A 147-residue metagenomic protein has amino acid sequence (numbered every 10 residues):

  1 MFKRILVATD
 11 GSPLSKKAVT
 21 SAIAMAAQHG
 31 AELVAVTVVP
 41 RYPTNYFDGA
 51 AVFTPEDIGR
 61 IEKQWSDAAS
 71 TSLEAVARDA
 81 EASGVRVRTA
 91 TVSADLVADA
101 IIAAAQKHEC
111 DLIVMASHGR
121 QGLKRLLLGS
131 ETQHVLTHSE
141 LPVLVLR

Functional and structural regions predicted by a protein language model:
K3-P55, D79-S83, R88: Small/aliphatic-rich secondary-structure junction motif
A18, N45-D48, D99-I102, R125-L127: Short, well-ordered secondary-structure micro-motifs
A50-T54, A105-H108, E131-T132: Short, hinge-like loop/turn segments at secondary-structure boundaries
P55-T71: A short acidic, glycine-rich active-site loop that binds or catalyzes chemistry on phosphate/adenosine moieties
A75-I113: Structural beta-alpha unit
L112-T137: Glycine-rich, Arg-bearing micro-motifs that act as flexible, cationic patches
P142-R147: Short hydrophobic/aromatic patches at helix-to-coil boundaries
